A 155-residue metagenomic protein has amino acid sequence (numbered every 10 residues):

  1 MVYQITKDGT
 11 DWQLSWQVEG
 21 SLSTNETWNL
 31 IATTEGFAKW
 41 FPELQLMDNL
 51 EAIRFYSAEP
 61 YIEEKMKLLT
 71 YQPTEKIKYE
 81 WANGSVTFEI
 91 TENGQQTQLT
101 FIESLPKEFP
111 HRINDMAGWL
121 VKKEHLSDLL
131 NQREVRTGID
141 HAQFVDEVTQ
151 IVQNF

Functional and structural regions predicted by a protein language model:
M1-L44: Hydrophobic ligand-binding cavity/cleft-lining segments
S15, Y56, K107: Conserved short-loop catalytic and cofactor-binding motifs
L22, E63, P110: Residues that form or flank phosphate/diphosphate-binding pockets in enzymes that use nucleotide phosphates
E35-F101: A contiguous binding-surface segment within folded domains or other stable secondary-structure elements
P60, K107, R136: Glycine-/small-residue-rich active-site loops that bind phosphorylated ligands and cofactors
K78-L130: Beta-strand/loop substructures that line and gate deep hydrophobic ligand-binding cavities in soluble
L129-F155: Short, highly charged C-terminal tails/helix-capping segments
